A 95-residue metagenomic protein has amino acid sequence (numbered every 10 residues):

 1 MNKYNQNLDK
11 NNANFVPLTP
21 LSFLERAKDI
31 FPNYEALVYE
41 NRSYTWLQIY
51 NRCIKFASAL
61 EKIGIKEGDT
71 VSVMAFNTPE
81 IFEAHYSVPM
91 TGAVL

Functional and structural regions predicted by a protein language model:
M1-P17: Flexible, non-catalytic linker and terminal segments flanking ANL/adenylate-forming cores
N14-E35: A short N-terminal helical cap/helix-turn-helix that marks the beginning of AMP-binding/adenylate-forming
N33-Y86: Conserved AMP-binding/adenylate-forming core of the ANL superfamily
P89: Anion (oxyanion) recognition and catalysis
G92: Structured binding elements
